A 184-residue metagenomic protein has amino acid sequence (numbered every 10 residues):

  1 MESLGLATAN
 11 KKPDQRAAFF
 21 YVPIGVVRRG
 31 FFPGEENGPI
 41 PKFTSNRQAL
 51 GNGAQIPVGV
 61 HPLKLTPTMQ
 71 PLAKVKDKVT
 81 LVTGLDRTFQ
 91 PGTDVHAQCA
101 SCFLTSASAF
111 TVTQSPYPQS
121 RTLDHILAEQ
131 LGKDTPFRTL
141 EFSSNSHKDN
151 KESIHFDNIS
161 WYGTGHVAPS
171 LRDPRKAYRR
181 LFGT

Functional and structural regions predicted by a protein language model:
M1-T184: Ligand-binding pockets and gating/stacking loops
